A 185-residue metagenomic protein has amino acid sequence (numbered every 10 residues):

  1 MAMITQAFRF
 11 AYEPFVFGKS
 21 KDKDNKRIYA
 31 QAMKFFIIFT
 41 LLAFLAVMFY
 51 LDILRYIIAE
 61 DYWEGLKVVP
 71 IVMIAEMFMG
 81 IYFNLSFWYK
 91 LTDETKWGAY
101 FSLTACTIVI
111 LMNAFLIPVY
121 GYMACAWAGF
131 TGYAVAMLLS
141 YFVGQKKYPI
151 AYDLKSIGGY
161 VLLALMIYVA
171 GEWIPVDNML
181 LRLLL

Functional and structural regions predicted by a protein language model:
M1-S102: Specific pore-lining/lateral-gate transmembrane helices of multi-pass inner-membrane transport and insertion machines
M3, F44-D52, I71, I110 (+4 more regions): Membrane-embedded alpha-helical segments of multi-pass transporters/permeases
D22-K23, R27, T92-E94, Q145-L154 (+1 more regions): Membrane-interface helix-boundary motifs at transmembrane edges
F35-V47, S102-I108, M123-G144: Short alpha-helical transmembrane segments in multi-pass integral membrane proteins
I53, F115-A124: Helix-coil boundary and interhelical linker segments in multi-pass alpha-helical membrane proteins
L85-M112, Y122-F130, L154-G159: Alpha-helical transmembrane segments of multi-pass membrane transporters/permeases
A105-I108, K155-L185: Transmembrane alpha-helical segments of multi-pass transport proteins
